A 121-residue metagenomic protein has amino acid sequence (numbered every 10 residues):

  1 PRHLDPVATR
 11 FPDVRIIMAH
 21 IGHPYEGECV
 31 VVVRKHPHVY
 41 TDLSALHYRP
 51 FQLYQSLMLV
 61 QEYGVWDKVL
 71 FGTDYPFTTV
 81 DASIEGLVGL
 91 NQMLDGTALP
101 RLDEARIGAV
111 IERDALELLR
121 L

Functional and structural regions predicted by a protein language model:
P1-F71: Catalytic pocket-lining loop regions of alpha/beta-barrel enzymes, especially the amidohydrolase/enolase/GH5 lineages
Y25-G27, T78-D81: Short catalytic/ligand-binding loop motif for oxyanion handling, primarily in non-cytosolic enzymes, centered on
Y48, F77-T78: Acidic catalytic loop of the alpha/beta-hydrolase fold
Y63-L70, T79-L121: Mid-to-C-terminal alpha-helical segments outside catalytic/metal-binding sites
D74: Cofactor-binding loop segments of dinucleotide-utilizing enzymes, especially the Rossmann-like FAD- and NAD(P)+-binding
